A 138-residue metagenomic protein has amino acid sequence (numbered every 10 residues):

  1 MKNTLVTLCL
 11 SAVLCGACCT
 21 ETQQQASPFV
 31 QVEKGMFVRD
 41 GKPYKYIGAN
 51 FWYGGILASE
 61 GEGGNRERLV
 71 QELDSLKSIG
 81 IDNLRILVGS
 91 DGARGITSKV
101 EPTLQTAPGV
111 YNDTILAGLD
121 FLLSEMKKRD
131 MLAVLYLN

Functional and structural regions predicted by a protein language model:
M1-K2, T20, G109, L119: Generic cytosolic/nucleocytoplasmic N-terminal low-complexity/intrinsically disordered segments
K2-L8: Sec-dependent signal peptide recognition, specifically the positively charged N-region followed immediately by
L8-S27: Bacterial Sec-dependent signal peptides at the C-terminal "C-region" and cleavage site
A26-N138: Active-site mouth of glycoside hydrolases
